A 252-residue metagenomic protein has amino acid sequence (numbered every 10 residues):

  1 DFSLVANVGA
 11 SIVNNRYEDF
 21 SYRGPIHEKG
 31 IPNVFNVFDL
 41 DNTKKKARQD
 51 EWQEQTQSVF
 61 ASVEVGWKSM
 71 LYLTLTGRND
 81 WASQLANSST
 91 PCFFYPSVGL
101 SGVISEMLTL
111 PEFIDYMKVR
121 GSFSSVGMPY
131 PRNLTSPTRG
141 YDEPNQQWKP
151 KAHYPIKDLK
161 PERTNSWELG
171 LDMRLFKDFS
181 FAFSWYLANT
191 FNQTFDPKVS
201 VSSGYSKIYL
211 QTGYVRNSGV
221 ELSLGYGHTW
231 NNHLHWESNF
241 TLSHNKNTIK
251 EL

Functional and structural regions predicted by a protein language model:
D1-L252: Extracellular/periplasmic, surface-exposed regions of secreted and cell-surface proteins
